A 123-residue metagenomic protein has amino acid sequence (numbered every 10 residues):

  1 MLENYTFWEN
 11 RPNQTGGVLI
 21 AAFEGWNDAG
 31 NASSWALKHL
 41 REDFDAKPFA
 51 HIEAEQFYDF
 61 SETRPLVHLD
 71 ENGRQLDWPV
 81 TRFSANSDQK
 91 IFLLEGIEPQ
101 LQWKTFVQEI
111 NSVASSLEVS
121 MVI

Functional and structural regions predicted by a protein language model:
M1-G96: N-terminal short beta-loop-beta anion/metal-coordinating cradle
Q89, I97-V122: Internal, conserved structured core segments that host functional sites
